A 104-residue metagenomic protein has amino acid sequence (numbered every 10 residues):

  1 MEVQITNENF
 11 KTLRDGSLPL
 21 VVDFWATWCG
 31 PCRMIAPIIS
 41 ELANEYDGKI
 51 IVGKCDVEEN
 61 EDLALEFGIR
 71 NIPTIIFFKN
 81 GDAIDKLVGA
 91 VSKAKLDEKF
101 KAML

Functional and structural regions predicted by a protein language model:
M1-I51, E58-E66, R70-T74, F78-L104: Proteins that catalyze or organize thiol-disulfide redox chemistry and the adjacent proteostasis machinery handling
